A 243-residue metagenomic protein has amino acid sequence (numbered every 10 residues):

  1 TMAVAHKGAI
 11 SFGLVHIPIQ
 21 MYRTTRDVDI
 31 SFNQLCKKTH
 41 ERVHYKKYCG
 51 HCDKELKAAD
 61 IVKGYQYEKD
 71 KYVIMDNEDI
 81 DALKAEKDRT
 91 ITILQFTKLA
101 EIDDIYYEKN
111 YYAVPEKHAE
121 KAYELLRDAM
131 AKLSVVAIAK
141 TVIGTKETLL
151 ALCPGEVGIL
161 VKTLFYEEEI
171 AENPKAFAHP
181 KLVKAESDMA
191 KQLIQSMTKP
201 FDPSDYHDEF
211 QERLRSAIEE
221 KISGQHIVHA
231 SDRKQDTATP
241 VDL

Functional and structural regions predicted by a protein language model:
M2-L243: Boundary segments of small protein-protein interaction reader/adaptor domains
